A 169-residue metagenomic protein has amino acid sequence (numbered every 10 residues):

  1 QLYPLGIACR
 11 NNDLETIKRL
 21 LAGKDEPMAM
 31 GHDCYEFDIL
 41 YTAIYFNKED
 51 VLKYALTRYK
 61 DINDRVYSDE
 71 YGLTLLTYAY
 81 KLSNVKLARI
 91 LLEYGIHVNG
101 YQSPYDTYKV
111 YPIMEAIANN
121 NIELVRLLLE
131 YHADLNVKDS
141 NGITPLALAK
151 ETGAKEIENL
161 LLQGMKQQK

Functional and structural regions predicted by a protein language model:
Q1-G23, C34-E49, K53, T57 (+3 more regions): Intrinsically disordered, low-complexity regulatory segments in ankyrin-centric signaling systems
Q1-L5, M30-L40, R65-L76, Y101-I113 (+1 more regions): Ankyrin-repeat boundary/"N-cap" motif
I7-N12, T42-K48, Y78-N84, E115-N121 (+1 more regions): Ankyrin repeat A-helix N-terminal signature
D13, E26, D33, K48 (+4 more regions): Alpha-helix initiation and capping sites
T16, D50-V51, K86-L87, E123-L124 (+1 more regions): Conserved ankyrin/ankyrin-like repeat signature
R19-M28, K53-I62, R89-V98, R126-D134 (+1 more regions): Ankyrin repeat domain, specifically the short helix-to-loop turn at the C-terminus of the second helix of each repeat
E70-L73, T77-L91, H97-Q102: Eukaryotic tandem repeat interaction scaffolds
N136-Q168: Leucine-rich solenoid repeat scaffolds
